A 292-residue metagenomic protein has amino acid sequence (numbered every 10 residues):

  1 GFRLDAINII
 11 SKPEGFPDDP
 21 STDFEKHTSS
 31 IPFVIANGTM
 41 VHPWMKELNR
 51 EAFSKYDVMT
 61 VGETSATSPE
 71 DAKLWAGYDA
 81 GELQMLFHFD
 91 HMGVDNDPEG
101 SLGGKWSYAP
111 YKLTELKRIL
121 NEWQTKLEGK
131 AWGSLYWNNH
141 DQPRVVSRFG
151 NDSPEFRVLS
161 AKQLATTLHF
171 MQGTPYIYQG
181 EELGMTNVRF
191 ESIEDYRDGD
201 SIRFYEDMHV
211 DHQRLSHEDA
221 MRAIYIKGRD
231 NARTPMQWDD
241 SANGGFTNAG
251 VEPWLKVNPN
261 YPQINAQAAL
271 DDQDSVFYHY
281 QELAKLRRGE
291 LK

Functional and structural regions predicted by a protein language model:
G1-K292: Active-site and adjacent substrate-binding regions of carbohydrate-active enzymes
